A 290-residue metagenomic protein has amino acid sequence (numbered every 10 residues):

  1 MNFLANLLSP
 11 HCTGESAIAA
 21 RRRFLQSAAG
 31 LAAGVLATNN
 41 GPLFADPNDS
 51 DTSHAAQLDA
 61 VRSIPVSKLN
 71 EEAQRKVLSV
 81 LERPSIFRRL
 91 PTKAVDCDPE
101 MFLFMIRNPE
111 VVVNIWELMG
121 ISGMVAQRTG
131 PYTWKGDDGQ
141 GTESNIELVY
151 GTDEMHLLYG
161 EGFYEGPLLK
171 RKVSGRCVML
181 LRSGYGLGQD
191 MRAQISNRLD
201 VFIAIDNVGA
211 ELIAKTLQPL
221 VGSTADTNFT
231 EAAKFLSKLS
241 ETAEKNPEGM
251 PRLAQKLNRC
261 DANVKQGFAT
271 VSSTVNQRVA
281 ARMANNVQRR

Functional and structural regions predicted by a protein language model:
M1-T38: N-terminal secretory signal peptides
N40-A45: Sec/Tat signal peptide C-region and signal peptidase I cleavage site
D46-G130: Hydrophobic ligand-binding cavity/cleft-lining segments
P47-L69, R182-R290: Terminal "cap-and-tail" regions of soluble proteins that handle hydrophobic small molecules
L90-D98, F104-R107, L169, M191 (+1 more regions): Extracytoplasmic/periplasmic, Sec-exported soluble proteins
I106, E117-M119, D138-Q140, Y150-T152 (+3 more regions): A mature extracytoplasmic/lumenal domain signature
V112-K135, K256-T274: Short solvent-exposed beta->alpha transition segments
A126-L180: Glycine-rich portal/gate segments that line the openings of hydrophobic small-molecule binding cavities
